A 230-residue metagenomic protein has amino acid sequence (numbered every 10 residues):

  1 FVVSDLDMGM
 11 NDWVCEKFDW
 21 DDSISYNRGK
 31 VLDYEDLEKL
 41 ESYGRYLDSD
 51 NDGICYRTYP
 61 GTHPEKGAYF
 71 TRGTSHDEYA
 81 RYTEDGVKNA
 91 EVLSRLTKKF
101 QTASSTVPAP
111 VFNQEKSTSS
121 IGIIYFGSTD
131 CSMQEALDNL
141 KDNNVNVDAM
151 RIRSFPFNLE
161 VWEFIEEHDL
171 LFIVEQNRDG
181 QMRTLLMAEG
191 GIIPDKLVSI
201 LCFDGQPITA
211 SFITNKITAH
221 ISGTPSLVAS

Functional and structural regions predicted by a protein language model:
F1-S230: Flexible, low-complexity linker and terminal segments
